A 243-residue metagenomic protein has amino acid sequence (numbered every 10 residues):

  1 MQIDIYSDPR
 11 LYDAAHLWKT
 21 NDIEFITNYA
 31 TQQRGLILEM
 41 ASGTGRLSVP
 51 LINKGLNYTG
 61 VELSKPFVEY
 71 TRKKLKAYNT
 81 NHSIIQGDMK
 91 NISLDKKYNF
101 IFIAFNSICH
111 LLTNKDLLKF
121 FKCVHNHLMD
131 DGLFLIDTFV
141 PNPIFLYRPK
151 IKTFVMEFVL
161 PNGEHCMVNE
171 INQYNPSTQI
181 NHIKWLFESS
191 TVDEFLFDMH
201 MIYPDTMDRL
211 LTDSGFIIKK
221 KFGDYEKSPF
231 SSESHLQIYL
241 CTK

Functional and structural regions predicted by a protein language model:
M1-G35: Conserved class I S-adenosyl-L-methionine
A41-G43: Class I SAM-dependent methyltransferase "Motif I" SAM/SAH-binding loop
V49-N91: Class I SAM-dependent methyltransferase SAM/SAH-binding core
S93-F100: A short acidic, Gly/Pro-enriched loop at the edge of an enzyme's catalytic core that lines a small-molecule cofactor
L118-D130: A short glycine-rich, Lys/Arg-flanked "PGG" loop and its adjoining helix->strand segment in the class I
D131-T138: Conserved beta-strand signature within the Rossmann-like core of class I S-adenosyl-L-methionine
T138-D208: SAM-dependent methyltransferase
I202-K243: C-terminal lobe and adjacent flexible extensions of AdoMet/dcAdoMet transferase-like proteins
